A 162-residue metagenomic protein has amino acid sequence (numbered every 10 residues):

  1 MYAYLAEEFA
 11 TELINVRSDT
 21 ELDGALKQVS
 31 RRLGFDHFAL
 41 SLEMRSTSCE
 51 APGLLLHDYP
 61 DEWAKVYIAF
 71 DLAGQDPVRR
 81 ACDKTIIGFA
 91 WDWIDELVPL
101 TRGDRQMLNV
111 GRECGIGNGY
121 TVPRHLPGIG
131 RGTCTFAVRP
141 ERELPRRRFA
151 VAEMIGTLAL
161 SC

Functional and structural regions predicted by a protein language model:
M1-T11, A137-C162: Juxtadomain coupling helices with adjacent low-complexity linkers
E8-F9, C49-D61: Short acidic, glycine/proline-enriched helix-loop-strand junctions
N15-P52: Helix-loop-beta substructure at the N-terminus of cytosolic sensory domains that couple signal/ligand detection
R45, L97, L126: Positions that flank functional sites
D58-G103, L108-R112: Regulatory sensory and allosteric helical modules in signal-transduction proteins and certain transcription factors
N118-R124: Short hydrophobic beta-strand micro-motif common in sensory/regulatory domains
R124-V138: Sensory-domain boundary capping and coupling elements
